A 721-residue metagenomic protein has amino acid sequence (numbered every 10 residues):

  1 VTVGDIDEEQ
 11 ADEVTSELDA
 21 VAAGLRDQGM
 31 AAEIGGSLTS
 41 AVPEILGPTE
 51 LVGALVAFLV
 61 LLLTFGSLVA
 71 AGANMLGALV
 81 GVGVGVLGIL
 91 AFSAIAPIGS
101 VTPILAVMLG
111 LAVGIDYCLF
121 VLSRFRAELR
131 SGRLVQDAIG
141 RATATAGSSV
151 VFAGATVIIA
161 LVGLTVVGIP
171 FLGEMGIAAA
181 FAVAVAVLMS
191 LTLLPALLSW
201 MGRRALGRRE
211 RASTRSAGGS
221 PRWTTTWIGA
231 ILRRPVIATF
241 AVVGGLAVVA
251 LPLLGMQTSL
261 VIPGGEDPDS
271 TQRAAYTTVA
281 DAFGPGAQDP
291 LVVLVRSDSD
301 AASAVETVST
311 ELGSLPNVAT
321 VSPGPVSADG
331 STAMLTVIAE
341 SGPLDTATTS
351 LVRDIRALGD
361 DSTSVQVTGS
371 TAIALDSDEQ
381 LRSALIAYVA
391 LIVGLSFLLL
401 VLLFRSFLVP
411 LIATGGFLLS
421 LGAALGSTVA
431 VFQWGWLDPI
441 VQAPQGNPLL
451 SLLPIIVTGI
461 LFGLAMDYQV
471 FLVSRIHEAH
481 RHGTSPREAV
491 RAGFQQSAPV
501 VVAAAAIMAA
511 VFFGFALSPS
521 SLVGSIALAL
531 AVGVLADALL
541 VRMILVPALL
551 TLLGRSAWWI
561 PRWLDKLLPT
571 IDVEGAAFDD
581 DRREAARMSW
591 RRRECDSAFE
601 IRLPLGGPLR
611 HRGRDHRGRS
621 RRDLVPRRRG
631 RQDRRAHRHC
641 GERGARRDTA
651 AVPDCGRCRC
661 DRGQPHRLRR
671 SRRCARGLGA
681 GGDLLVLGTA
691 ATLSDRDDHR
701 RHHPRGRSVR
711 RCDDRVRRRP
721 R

Functional and structural regions predicted by a protein language model:
V1-G36, G255-P439, P448, V470: Structured non-transmembrane domains adjacent to transmembrane bundles in polytopic membrane proteins
L46-V84, G88, G154-G163, L381-L411 (+5 more regions): Internal alpha-helical transmembrane segments of multipass membrane proteins, especially hydrophobic lipid-embedded
E50, L59, A70-V121, P410-L472: Hydrophobic transmembrane alpha-helices and their membrane-interface caps in long multi-pass transport proteins
V60, V151-L194, L198-S199, L399-L400 (+1 more regions): Hydrophobic, glycine/alanine-rich multi-pass transmembrane helices and their short helix-loop junctions in large
A127-G140, L191-T224, L552-A577: Feature of multi-pass inner-membrane transport and sensor proteins that recognizes transmembrane helices together
E128-A155, H480-V502, T689: Helix-loop junctions and hydrophobic alpha-helical segments within the transmembrane domains of large membrane
T165-P170, L197, M201, A205-E210 (+2 more regions): Transmembrane helices with small-residue packing motifs
W223-G229, K566-L603: Long, low-complexity, intrinsically disordered cytosolic termini of multi-pass membrane proteins
